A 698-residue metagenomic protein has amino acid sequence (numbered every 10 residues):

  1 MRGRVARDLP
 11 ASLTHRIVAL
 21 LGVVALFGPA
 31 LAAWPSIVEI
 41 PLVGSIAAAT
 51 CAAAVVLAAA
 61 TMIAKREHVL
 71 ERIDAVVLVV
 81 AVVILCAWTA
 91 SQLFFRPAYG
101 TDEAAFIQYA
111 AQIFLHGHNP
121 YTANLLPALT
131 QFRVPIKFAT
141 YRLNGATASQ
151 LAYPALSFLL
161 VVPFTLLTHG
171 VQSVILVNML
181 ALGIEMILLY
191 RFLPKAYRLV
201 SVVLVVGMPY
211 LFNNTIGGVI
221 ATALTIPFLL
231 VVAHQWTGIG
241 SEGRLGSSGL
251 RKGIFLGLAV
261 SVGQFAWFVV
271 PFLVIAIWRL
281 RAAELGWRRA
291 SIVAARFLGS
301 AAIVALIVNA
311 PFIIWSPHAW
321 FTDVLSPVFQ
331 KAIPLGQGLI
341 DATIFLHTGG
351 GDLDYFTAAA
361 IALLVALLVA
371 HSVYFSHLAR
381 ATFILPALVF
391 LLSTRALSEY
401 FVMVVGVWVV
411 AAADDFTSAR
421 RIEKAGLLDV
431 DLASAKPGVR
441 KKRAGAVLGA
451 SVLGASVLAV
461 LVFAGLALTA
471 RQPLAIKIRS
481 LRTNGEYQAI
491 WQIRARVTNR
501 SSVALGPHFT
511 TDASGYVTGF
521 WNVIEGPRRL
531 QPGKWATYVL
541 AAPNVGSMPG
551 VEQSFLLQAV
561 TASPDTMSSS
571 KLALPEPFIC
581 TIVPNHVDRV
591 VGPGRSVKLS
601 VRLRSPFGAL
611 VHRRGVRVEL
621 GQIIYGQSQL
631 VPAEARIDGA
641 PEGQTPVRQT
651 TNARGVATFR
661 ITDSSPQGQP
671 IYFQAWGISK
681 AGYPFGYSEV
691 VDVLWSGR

Functional and structural regions predicted by a protein language model:
R2-R244, I277-S398, A412, I476-S514 (+2 more regions): Primarily membrane-embedded glycan-assembly and transfer machineries that use lipid-linked glycans
V43-C51, T222-L224, F268, L397-T417 (+1 more regions): Hydrophobic/aromatic-rich transmembrane helices and adjacent perimembrane loops
V77-A90, G438-R471: Internal/C-terminal transmembrane anchor helices
S247, R251-F255, I384: Alpha-helical membrane-protein architecture signal
I254-W278, I307, T394-Y400: Transmembrane helices and adjacent periplasmic/lumenal helix-loop junctions of polyprenol-phosphate-dependent
G465-Y487, A573-V590: Low-complexity, acidic Ser/Thr/Pro/Gly-rich terminal tails and inter-domain linkers that flank the onset of structured
V503-T518, R614-G626: Short acidic, flexible loop segments centered on an aromatic residue
R529, Y538-G550, T561-S569, A573-R698: The feature marks long extracellular or luminal low-complexity segments
